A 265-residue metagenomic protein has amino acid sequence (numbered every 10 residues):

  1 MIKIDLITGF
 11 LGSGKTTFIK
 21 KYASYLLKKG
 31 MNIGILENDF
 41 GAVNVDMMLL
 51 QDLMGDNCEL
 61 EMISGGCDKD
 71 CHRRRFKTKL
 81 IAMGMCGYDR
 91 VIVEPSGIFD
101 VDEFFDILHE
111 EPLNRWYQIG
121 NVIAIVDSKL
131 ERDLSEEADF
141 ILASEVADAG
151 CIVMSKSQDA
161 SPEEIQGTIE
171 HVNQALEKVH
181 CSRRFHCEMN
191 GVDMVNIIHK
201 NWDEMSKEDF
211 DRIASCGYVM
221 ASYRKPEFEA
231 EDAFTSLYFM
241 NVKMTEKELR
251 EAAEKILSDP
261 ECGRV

Functional and structural regions predicted by a protein language model:
I2-T8, S13, T17-S135, F140: Nucleotide-state-sensitive switch-loop elements of NTP-binding domains
K3, H72, D100, E145 (+3 more regions): Helical mechanochemical/support elements of P-loop NTPase systems and associated helical scaffolds
D39, E94, A149, S155 (+1 more regions): Residue-level signal for inorganic ion chemistry
A42, C151, D159-V265: C-terminal accessory "lid"/substrate-recognition subdomains
Q51-G55, E145, F185-G191: Short, conserved catalytic or adaptor-binding loops enriched in Gly and charged residues
E111-Y117, L142-S144, I169-K178: A short alpha->loop->secondary-structure connector
N121, G150-C151: Well-ordered beta-strand positions
